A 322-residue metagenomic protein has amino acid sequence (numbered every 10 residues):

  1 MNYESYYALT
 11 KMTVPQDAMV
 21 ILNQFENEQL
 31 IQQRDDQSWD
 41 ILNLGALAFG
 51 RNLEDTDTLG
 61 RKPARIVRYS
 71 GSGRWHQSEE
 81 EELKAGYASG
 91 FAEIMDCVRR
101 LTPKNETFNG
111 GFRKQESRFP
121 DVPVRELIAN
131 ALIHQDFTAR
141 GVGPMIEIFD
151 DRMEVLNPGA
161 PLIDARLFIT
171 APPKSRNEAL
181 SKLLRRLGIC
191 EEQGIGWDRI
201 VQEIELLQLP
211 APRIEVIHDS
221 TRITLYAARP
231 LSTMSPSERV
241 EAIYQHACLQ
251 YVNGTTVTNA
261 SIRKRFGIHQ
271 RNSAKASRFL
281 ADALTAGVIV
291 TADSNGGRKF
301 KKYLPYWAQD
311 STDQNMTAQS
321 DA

Functional and structural regions predicted by a protein language model:
M1-V142, I148-D150, L156-K174, G196: Active-site helix-to-loop segments that bind/position phosphate- or nucleotide-bearing substrates and donors across
I31, L284-N295: A short, conserved structural fragment
G73-S78, S235-T256, A322: Short, cationic low-complexity segments
R118-F119, H269-D282: Short amphipathic alpha-helical interaction segments
M153-G188, R229-H246: Glycine-rich/acidic phosphate-handling loop/turn and adjacent ATP-lid/helix of nucleotide-binding kinase/ATPase domains
S181, L187-S235: Long, low-complexity, charged/polar intrinsically disordered regions in eukaryotic proteins
N253-F266: Short acidic, hydrophobic short linear motifs in intrinsically disordered regions
S294-Q319: Short, cationic-aromatic polyanion-contact patches
